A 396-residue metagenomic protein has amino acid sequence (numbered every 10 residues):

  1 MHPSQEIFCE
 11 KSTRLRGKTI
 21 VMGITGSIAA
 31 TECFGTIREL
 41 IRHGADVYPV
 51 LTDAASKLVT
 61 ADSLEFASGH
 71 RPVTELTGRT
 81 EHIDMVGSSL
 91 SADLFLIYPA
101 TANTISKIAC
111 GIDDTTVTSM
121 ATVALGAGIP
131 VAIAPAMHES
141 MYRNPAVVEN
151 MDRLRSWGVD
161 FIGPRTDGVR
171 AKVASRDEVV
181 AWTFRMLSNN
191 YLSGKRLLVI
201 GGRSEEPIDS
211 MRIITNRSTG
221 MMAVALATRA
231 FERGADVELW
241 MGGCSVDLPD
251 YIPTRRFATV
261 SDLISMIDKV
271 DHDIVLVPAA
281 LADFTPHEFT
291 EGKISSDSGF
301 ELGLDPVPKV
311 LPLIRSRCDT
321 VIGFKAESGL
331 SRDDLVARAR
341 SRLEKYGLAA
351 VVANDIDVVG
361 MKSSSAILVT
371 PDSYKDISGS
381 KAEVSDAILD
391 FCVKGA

Functional and structural regions predicted by a protein language model:
M1-A396: A cross-family phosphate/adenosyl-ligand binding-site feature
